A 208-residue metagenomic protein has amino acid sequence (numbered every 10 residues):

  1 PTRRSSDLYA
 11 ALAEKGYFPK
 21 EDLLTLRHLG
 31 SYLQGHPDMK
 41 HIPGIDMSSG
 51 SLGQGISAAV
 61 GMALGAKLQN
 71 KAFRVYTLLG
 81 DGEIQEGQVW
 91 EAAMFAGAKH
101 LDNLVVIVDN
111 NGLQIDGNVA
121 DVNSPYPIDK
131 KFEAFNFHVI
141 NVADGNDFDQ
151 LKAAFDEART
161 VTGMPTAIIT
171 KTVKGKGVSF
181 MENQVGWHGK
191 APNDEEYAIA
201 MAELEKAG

Functional and structural regions predicted by a protein language model:
P1-S5: Short, small-residue-biased leader/transition segments that mark boundaries at the very start of proteins
D7-F18: Alpha-helical support elements that line or immediately flank enzyme active sites and cofactor-binding pockets
K20-H41, A72: Acidic-glycine-rich active-site phosphate/pyrophosphate-binding loop
D38-G208: Glycine-rich ThDP/TPP pyrophosphate-binding loop and its adjacent helix/strand module within ThDP-dependent enzymes
